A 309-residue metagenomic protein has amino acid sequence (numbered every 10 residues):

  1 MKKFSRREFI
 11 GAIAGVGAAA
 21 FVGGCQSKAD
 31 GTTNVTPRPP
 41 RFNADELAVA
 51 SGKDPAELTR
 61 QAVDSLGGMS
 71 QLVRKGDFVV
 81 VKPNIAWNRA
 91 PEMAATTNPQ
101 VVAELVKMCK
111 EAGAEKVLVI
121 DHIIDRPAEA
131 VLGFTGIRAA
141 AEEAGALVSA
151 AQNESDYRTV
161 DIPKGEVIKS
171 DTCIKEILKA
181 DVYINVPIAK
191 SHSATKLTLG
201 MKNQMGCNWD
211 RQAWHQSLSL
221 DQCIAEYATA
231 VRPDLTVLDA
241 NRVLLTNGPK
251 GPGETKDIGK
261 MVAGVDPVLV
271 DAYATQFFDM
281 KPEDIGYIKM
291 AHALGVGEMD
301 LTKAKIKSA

Functional and structural regions predicted by a protein language model:
K2-A309: N-terminal and secondary-structure boundary signal
